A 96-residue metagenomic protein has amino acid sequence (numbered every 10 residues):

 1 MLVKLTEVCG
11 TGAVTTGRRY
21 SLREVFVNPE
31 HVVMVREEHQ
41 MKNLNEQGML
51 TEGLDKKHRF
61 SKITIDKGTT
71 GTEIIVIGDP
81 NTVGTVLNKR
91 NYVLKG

Functional and structural regions predicted by a protein language model:
M1-G96: Eukaryotic intrinsically disordered, low-complexity regulatory linkers and tails enriched in Ser/Thr/Pro
